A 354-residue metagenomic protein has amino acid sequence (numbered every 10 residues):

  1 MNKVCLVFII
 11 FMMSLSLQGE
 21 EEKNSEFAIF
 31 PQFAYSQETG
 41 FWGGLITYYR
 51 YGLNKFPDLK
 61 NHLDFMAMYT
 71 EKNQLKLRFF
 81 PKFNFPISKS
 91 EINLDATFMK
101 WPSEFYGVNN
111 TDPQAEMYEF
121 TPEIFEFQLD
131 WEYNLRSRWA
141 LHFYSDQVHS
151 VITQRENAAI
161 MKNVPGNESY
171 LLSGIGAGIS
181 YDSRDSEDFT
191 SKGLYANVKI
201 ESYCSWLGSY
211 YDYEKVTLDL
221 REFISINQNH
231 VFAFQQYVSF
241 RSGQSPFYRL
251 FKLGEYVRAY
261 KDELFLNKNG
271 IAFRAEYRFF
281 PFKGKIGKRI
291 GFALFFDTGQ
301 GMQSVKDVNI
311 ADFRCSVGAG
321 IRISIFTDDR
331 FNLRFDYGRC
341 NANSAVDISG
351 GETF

Functional and structural regions predicted by a protein language model:
I10-Q18: Hydrophobic h-region of N-terminal signal peptides that target proteins for export in Gram-negative bacteria
E20-E26, L53-K60, P86-E91, R138-A140 (+5 more regions): Short loop/turn motifs that connect adjacent beta-strands in outer-membrane beta-barrel proteins
E21-I29, F33-L171, R330-R334, G338-A345 (+1 more regions): Gram-negative/organellar outer-membrane beta-barrel architecture
I29-F33, L63-A67, I92-A96, L141-S145 (+8 more regions): Membrane-embedded beta-strand positions of outer-membrane beta-barrel proteins
F65-M66, T111-M117, I160-G166, Y203-G208 (+2 more regions): Extracellular loop and loop/strand-boundary signature of outer-membrane beta-barrel proteins
L75-L77, F98-K100, T121-F127, Q147-V151 (+7 more regions): Transmembrane beta-barrel architecture of outer-membrane proteins
R78, I175-S180, R184-I290, L294: C-terminal outer-membrane beta-barrel translocator/porin domains of Gram-negative envelope proteins and their
R278-S316: C-terminal hydrophobic structural anchor segments that stabilize assembly/packing rather than catalytic chemistry
